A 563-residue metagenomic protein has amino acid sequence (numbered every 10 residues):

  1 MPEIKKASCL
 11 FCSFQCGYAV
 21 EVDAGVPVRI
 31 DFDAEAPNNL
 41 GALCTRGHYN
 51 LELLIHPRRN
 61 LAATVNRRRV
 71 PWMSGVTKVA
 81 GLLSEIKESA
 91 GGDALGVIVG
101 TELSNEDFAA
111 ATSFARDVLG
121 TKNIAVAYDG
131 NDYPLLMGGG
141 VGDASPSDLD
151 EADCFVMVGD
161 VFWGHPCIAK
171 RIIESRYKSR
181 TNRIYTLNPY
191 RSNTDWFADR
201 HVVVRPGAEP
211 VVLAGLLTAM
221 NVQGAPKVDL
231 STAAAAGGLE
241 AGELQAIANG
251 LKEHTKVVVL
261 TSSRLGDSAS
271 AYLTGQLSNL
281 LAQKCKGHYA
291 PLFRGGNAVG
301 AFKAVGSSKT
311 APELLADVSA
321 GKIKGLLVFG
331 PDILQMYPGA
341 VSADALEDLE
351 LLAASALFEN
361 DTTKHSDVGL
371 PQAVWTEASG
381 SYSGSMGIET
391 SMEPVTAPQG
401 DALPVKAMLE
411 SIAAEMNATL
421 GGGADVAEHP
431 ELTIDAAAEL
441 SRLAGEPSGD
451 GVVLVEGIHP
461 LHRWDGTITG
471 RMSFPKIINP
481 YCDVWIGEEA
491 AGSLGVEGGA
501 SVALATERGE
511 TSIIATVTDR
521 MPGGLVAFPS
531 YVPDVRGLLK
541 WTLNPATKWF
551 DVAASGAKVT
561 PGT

Functional and structural regions predicted by a protein language model:
M1-G224, G238, Q245, G492 (+2 more regions): N-terminal export/assembly segments and adjacent metallocofactor-ligating motifs of anaerobic energy-metabolism
F14, A24-V26, G91, E253 (+3 more regions): Short flexible coil/turn linkers enriched for glycine and charged/polar residues that connect secondary-structure
G25-A36, H288-P291, S512, V526-F528: Short, well-ordered strand-loop elements centered on a beta-strand within folded domains, enriched for acidic residues
L83, A241, Q245-G250, V258 (+3 more regions): Long, contiguous, secondary-structure-rich segments that constitute the structural scaffold of globular domains
D93-V97, F155, T255-T261, I323-V328: Generic beta-sheet signal
F108-R171, R180-L187, N193, R200 (+7 more regions): Extended redox/cofactor-interaction regions of prokaryotic respiratory oxidoreductases
V212-M220, S278, M408-M416: Short amphipathic C-terminal alpha-helix that caps PH/PH-like domains
L251-L273, A407: P-loop NTPase catalytic cores that bind/hydrolyze ATP
